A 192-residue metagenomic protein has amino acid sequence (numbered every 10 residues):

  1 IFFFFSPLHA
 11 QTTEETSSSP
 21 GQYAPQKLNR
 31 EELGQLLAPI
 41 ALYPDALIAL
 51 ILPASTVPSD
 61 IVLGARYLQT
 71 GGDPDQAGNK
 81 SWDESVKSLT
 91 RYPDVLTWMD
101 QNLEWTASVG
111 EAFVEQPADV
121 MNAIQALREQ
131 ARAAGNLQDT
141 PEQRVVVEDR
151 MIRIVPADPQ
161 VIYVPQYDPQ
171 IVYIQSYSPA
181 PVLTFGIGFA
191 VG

Functional and structural regions predicted by a protein language model:
F5-G192: N-terminal low-complexity segments enriched in Gly/Pro/Tyr/Ser
